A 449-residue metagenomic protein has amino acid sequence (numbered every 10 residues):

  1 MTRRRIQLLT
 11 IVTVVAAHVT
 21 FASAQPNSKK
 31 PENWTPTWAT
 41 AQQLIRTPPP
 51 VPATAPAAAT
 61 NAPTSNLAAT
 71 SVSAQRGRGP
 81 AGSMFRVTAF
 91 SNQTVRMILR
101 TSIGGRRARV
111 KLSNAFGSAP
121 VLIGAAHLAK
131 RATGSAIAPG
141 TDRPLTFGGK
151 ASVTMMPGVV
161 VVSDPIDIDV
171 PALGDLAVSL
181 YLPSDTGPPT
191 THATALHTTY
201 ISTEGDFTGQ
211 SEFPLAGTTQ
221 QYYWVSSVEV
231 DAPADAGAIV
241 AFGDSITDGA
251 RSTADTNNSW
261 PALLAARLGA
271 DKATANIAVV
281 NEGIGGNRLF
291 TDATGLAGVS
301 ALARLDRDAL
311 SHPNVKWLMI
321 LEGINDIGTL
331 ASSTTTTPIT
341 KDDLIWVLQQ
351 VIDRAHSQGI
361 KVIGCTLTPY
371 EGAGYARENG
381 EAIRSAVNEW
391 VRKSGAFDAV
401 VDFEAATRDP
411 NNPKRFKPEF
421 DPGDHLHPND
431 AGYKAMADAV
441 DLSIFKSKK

Functional and structural regions predicted by a protein language model:
T2-R3, V14, F21-F242, G249-T256 (+2 more regions): N-terminal secretory targeting modules
L122, P188-A193, A250-N257, T291-T294 (+3 more regions): Short, solvent-exposed loop/turn and secondary-structure capping segments
A238-G243, T247, I277-G283, K316-E322 (+4 more regions): Structural recognition of the beta-strand scaffold that forms the well-ordered cores of secreted hydrolase catalytic
D248, T256-G286, F290, A297-A303 (+1 more regions): Phosphate-binding active sites in nucleotide-utilizing proteins
S252, I284-D342: Oxyanion-hole/transition-state-stabilizing segment in secreted/luminal serine hydrolases and related acyltransferases
A254-S259, L296-S300, P338-W346, E381-S385 (+1 more regions): Soluble non-cytosolic domains of exported or imported proteins
N287, L302, G328-L330, L367-K449: Catalytic His-Asp segment of secreted/periplasmic serine-dependent ester chemistry enzymes
L348-H356: Surface-exposed amphipathic alpha-helices with a cationic face
